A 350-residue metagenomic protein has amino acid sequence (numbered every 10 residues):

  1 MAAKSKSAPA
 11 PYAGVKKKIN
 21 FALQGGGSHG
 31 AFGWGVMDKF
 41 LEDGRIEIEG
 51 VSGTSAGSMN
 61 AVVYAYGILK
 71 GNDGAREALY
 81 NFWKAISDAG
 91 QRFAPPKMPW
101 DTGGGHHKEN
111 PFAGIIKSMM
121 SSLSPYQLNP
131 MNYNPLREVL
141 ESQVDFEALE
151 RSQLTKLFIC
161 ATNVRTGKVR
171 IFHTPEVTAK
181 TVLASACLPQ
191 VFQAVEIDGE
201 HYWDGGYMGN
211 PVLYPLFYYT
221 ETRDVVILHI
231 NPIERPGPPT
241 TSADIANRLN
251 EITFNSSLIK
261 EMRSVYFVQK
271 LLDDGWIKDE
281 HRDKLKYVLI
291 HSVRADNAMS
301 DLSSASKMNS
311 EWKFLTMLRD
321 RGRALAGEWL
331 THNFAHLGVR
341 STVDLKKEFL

Functional and structural regions predicted by a protein language model:
M1-I19, L154-T155, V164-R165: Small-residue-rich anion-binding loops in enzyme active sites
P9, G14-A22, G27-N134, E138-L140 (+4 more regions): Patatin-like phospholipase
E47-G50, E200, V288: Short active-site oxyanion
S52, C160, V226-L228, L289-V293: Hydrophobic/aromatic beta-strand patches that form the interior of the parallel beta-sheet core in alpha/beta enzyme
W100-K108, L157-V164, R340-L350: Amphipathic alpha-helical surface "interface" segments used for docking/oligomerization or membrane association within
S121-Q127, N132-R223, I227-L228, E234-N247: Active-site gating loop/helix substructures
P135, L140, K270-L350: C-terminal helical/tail subdomains of lipid-metabolizing enzymes
P239-V268: Acidic, Ser/Thr-rich peripheral helices and adjacent loops at domain boundaries
